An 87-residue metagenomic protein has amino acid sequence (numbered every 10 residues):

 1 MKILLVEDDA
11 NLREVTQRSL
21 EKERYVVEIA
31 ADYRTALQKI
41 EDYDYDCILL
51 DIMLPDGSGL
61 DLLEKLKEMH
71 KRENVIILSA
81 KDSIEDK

Functional and structural regions predicted by a protein language model:
M1-K87: N-terminal/domain-start alpha-helical segments
